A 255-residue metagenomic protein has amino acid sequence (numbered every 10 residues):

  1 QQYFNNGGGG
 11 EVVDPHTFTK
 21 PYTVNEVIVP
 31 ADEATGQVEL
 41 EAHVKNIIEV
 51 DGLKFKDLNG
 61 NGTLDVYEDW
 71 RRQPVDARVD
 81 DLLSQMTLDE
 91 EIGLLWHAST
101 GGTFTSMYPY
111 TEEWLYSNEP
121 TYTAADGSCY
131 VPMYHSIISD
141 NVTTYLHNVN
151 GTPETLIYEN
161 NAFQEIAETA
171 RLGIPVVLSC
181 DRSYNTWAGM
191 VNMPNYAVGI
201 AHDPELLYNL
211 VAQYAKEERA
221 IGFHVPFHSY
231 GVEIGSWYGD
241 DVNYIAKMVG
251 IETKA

Functional and structural regions predicted by a protein language model:
Q1-A255: Glycoside hydrolase catalytic-domain context in secreted enzymes
